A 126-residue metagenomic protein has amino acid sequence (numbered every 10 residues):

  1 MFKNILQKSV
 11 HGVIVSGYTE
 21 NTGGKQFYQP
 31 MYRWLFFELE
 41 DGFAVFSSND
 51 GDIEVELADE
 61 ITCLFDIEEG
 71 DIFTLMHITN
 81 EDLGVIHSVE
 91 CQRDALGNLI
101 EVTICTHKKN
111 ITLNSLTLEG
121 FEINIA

Functional and structural regions predicted by a protein language model:
M1-A126: Surface-exposed, interaction-prone regions used to assemble/regulate multi-protein complexes
